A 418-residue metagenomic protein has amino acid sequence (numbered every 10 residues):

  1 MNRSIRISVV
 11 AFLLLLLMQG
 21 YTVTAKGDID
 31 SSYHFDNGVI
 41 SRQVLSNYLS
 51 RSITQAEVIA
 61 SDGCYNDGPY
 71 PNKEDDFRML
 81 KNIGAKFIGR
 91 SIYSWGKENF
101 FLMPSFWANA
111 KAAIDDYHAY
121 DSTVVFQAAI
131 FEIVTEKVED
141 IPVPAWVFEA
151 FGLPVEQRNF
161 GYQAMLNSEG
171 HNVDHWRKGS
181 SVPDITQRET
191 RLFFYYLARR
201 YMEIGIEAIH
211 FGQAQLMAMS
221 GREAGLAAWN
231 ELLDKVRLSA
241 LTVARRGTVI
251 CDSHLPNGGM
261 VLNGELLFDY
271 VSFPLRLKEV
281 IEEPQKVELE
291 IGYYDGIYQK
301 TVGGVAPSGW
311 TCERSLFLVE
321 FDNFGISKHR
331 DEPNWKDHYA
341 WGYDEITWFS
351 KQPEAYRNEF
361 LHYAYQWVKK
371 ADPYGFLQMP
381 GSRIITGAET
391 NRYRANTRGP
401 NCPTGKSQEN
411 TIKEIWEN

Functional and structural regions predicted by a protein language model:
M1-V9: Bacterial N-terminal signal peptides that target proteins for export
I5, T22, Y65-P69: Generic extreme N-terminus detector
S8-A11, T24: N-terminal non-cleavable signal-anchor helices
V10-Q19: Bacterial N-terminal signal peptides
M18-D28: Bacterial Sec-dependent signal peptides at the C-terminal "C-region" and cleavage site
D28-N418: Glycan-processing catalytic domains of CAZymes
